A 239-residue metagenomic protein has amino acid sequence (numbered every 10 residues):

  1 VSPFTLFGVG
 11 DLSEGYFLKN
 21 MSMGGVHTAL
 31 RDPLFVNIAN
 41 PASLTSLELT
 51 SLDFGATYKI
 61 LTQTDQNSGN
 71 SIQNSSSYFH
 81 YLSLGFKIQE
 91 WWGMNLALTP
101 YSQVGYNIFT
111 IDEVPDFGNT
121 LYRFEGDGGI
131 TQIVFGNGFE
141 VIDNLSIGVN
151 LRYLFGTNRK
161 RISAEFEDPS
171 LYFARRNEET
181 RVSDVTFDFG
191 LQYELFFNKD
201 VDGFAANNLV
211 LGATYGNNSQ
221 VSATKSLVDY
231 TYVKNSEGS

Functional and structural regions predicted by a protein language model:
S2-S239: Subset of outer-membrane beta-barrel
